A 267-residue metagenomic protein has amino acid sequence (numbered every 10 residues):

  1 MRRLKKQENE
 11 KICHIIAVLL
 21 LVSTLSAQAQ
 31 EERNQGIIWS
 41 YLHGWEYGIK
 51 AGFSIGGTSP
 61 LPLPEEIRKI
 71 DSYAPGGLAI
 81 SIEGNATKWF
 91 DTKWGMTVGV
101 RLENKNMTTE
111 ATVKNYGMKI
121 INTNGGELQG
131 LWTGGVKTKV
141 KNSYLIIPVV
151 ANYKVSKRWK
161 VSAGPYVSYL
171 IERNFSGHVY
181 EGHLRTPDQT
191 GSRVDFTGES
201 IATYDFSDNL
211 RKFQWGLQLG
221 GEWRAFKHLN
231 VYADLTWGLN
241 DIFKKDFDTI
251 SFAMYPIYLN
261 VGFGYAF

Functional and structural regions predicted by a protein language model:
Q28-G48, T92-K93, N115, F175 (+3 more regions): Outer-membrane beta-barrel biogenesis signature
A29-T87: Short glycine/proline- and aromatic-enriched beta-strand/turn motifs that initiate or cap beta-hairpins
W45-Y47, L78-G84, L145-V149, W215-L219 (+1 more regions): Hydrophobic, lipid-facing positions within transmembrane beta-strands of outer-membrane proteins
I49-I55, V98-N104, A163-Y169, A233-W237 (+1 more regions): Transmembrane beta-barrel strands of outer-membrane/channel proteins
G57-G77, K105-S143, L170-Q214, D241-Y258: Extracellular/periplasm-exposed beta-strand and loop segments of Gram-negative cell-envelope proteins, dominated by
K88-T92, Y153-K157, A225-K227, F267: Outer-membrane beta-barrel strand-turn architecture
K93-M96, R158-V161, K227-A233: Repeated loop/turn-to-beta-strand initiation elements of outer-membrane beta-barrel proteins
W223-H228, Y255-F267: Outer-membrane beta-barrel "beta-signal"
